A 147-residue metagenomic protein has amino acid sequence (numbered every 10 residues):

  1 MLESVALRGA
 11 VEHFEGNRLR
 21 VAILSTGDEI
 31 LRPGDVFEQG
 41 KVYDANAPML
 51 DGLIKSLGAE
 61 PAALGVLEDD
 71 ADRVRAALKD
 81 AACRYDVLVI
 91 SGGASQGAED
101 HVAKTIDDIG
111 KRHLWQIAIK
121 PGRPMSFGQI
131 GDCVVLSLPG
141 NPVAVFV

Functional and structural regions predicted by a protein language model:
M1-A63, E68: Short, glycine/charged-enriched hinge/interface segments at domain edges or termini
K41, A47, S56-V147: Short glycine/threonine-rich loop/turn motifs
